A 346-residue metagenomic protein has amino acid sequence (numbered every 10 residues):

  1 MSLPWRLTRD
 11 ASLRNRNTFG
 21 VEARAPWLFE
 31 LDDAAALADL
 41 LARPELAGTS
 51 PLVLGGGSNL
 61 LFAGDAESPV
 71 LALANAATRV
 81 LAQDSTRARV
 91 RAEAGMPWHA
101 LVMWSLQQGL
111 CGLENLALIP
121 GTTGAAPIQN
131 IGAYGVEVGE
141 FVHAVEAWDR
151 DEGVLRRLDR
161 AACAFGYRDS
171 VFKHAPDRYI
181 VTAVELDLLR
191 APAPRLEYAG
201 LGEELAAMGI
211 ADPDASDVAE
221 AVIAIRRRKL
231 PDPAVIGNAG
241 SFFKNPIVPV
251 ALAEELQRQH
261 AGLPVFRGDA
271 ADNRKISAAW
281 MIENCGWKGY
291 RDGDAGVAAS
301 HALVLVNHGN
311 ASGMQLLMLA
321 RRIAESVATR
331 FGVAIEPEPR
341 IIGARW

Functional and structural regions predicted by a protein language model:
S2-E152: Anion-binding (especially nucleotide phosphate/pyrophosphate-binding) glycine-rich loop and adjoining beta-alpha core
T8-R9, N15-V21, L60, L155-M314 (+2 more regions): Phosphate/pyrophosphate- and phosphate-bearing ligand-binding catalytic cores of soluble enzymes
A36, P97, R274, L319-A320: Residue-level preference for nonpolar/small residues embedded in alpha-helices
I323: Phosphate/pyrophosphate-binding loops and the adjoining catalytic core of nucleotide-dependent enzymes
